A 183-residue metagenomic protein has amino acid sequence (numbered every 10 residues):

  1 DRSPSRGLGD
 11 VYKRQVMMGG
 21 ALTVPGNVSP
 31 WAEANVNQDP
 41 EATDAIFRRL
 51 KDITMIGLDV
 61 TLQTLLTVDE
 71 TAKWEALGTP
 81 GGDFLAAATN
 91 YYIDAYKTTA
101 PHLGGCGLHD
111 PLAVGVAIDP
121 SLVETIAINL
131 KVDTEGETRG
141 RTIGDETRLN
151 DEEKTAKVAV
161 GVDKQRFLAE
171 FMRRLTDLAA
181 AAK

Functional and structural regions predicted by a protein language model:
D1-L8, Y12: Single conserved hydrophobic/aromatic residue that forms the stacking wall/gate of nucleotide- or nucleobase-binding
R6, I46, V114: Aspartyl protease active-site motif detector
R6, L22-V28, L62-L66: Short, well-ordered, mixed-charge alpha-helical segments that flank or form enzyme active sites
G9-D10, P30-A32, D69-T71: Short, glycine/charged-enriched secondary-structure capping and boundary segments
D10-R14, L50-K51, I126-I128: Short coil/turn connectors at secondary-structure junctions
R14-R48: Active-site glycine-rich loop that binds ribose-phosphate moieties when present
M17-M18, T54-L58: Short, conserved beta-strand edge motifs with alternating hydrophobic and charged residues
N37-E41, I56-K183: Conformational coupling and interaction surfaces
